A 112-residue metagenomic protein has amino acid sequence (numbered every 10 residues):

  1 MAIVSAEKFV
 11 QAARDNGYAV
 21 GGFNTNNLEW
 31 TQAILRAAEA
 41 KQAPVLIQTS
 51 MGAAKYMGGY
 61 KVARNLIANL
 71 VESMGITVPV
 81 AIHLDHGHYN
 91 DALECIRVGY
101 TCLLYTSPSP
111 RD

Functional and structural regions predicted by a protein language model:
M1-A19: N-terminal amphipathic alpha-helix/helix-capping segment at the start of soluble metabolic enzymes
A13, A38, C95-G99: Generic structural signal for hydrophobic
V20-F23, V45-Q48, V80-L84, L103-L104: Hydrophobic faces of well-ordered beta-strands that scaffold small-molecule active sites in alpha/beta enzyme cores
W30, A54-V98: N-terminal active-site wall of soluble small-molecule enzyme domains
Q42, Y100-T101: A structural motif
V45-Y60, S107: Glycine-rich, proline-tolerant flexible connector loops at the mouths of alpha/beta enzymes
Y105-D112: Conserved small/polar residues in nucleotide/adenosyl-binding loops
